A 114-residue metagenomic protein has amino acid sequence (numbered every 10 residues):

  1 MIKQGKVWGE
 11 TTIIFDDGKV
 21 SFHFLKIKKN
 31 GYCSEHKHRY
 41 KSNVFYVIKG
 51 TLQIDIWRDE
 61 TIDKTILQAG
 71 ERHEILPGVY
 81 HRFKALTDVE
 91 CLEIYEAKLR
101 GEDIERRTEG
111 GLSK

Functional and structural regions predicted by a protein language model:
M1-F24, Y32-E35, T65-A69, R107-K114: A short, N-terminal "cap"/entry segment at the start of jelly-roll beta-barrel domains of the cupin/DSBH fold
I2-G5, T61, R82-K114: Double-stranded beta-helix
L25-K41, F45: Short, well-structured hydrophobic secondary-structure segments
G31, Y40-K41, V79, T87-D88 (+1 more regions): A generic "binding-loop/recognition-motif" signal
Y40-R58: Glycine- and acidic-residue-biased ligand/ion/polar-headgroup-sensing regions
R58-G78: Short acidic-glycine-tyrosine-enriched beta hairpin
